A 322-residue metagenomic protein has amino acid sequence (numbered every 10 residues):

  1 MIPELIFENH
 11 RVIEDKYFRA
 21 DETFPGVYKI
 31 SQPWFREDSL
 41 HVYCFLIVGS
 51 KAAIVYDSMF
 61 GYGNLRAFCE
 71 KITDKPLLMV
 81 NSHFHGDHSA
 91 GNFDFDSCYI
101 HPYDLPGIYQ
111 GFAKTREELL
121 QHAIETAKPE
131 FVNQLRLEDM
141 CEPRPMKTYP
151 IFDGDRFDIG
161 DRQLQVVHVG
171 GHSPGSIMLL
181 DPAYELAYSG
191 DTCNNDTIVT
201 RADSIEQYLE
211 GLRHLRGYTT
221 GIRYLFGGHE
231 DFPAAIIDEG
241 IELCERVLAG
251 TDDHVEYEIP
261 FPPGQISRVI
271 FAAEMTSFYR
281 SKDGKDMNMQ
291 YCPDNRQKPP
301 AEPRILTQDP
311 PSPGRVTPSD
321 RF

Functional and structural regions predicted by a protein language model:
M1-K51, N92, T307-P310, R315-F322: Zn-dependent metallo-beta-lactamase
M1-R11, R213-F322: Accessory terminal helices/loops
L5-P25, Y103-V167, P182-A183, D203 (+1 more regions): Metallo-beta-lactamase
Y17-K71, M178-N194: Conserved beta-strand hairpin/beta-sheet module of binuclear metal-dependent hydrolase folds, prominently
Y28, L78-V80, Y99, Y149-I151 (+3 more regions): Hydrophobic/aromatic beta-strand patches that form the interior of the parallel beta-sheet core in alpha/beta enzyme
G49-K51, I72-P76, N92-S97, P182-Y184 (+1 more regions): Short glycine/proline-enriched coil/turn segments at helix->beta-strand junctions
A52-A53, R156, Q163-T251: Metallo-beta-lactamase
F60-R156, N195, I236, L243-E256: Active-site HxH/HxHxD metal-binding segment of metal-dependent hydrolases
